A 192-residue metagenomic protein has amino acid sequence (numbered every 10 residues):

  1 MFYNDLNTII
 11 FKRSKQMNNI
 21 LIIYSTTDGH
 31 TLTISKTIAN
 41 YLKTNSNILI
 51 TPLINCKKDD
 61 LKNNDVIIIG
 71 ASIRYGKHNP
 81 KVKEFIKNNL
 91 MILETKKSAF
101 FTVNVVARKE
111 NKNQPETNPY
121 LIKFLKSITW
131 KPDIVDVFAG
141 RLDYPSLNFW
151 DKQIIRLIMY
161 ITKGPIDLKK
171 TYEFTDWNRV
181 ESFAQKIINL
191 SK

Functional and structural regions predicted by a protein language model:
M1-Q16: Short, Lys/Arg-enriched N-terminal segments with co-localized hydrophobic residues within the first ~10-30 amino acids
F11, Y41, N45, L49 (+2 more regions): FMN-binding flavodoxin-like domain, especially the glycine-rich phosphate-binding loop
M17-N18, W130: Short gly/pro-enriched beta-turn/loop segments at secondary-structure junctions
N18-K43: N-terminal beta1-alpha1 ligand-phosphate binding loop
S25-G29, N55, S72, G76: Short, surface-exposed acidic/glycine-rich loop or hinge patches that mediate macromolecular interfaces
S46-K58: A short, well-structured beta->alpha microelement
